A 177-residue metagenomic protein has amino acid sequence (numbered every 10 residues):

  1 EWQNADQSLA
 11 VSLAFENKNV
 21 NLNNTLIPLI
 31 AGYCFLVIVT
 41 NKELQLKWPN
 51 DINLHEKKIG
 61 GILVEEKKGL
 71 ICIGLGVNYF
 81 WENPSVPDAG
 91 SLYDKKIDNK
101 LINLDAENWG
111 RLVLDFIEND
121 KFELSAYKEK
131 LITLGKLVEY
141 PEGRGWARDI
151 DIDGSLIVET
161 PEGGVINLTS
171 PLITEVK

Functional and structural regions predicted by a protein language model:
E1-K18, I27-P28: DPxDG-like acidic metal-binding loop motif
N17-L44, L54-K177: Long, positively charged amphipathic alpha-helical accessory segments at protein N-termini or as interdomain linkers
L46-W48: Short loop/edge segments at beta-strand edges and connector loops that shape dinucleotide/nucleotide cofactor-binding
